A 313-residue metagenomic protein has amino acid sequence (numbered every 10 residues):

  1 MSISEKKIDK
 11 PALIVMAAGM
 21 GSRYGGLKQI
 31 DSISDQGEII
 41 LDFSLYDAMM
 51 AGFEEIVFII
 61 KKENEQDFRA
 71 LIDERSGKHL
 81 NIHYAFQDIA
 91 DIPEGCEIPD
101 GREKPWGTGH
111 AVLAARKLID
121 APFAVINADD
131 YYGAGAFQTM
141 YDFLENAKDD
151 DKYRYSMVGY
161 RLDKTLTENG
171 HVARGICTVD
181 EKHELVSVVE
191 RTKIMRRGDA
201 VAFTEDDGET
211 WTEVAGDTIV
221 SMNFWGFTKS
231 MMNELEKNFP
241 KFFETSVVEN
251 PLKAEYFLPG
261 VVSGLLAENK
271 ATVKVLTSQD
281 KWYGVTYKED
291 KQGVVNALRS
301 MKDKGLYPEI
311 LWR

Functional and structural regions predicted by a protein language model:
M1-V15, D35-V125, Y132-G133, F137 (+1 more regions): Conserved N-terminal catalytic core of the sugar/cofactor nucleotidyltransferase
A12-G25: A phosphate-binding catalytic loop at a beta-strand-loop-alpha-helix junction that coordinates phosphoryl groups
M20, D129-D130, L162: Active-site metal-binding loops of divalent metal-dependent hydrolases
D67-F68, G135, E234, V261 (+1 more regions): Phosphate- and divalent-cation-binding pockets in alpha/beta enzyme and binding domains that engage nucleotide-derived
A134-M222, K229: Conserved core of the sugar-phosphate nucleotidyltransferase
I219, K274-D280: Catalytic beta-strand/loop signature of glycosyltransferases that borders the donor
E236-A271: A C-terminal functional module that forms or caps the active site or interfaces directly with catalytic machinery
